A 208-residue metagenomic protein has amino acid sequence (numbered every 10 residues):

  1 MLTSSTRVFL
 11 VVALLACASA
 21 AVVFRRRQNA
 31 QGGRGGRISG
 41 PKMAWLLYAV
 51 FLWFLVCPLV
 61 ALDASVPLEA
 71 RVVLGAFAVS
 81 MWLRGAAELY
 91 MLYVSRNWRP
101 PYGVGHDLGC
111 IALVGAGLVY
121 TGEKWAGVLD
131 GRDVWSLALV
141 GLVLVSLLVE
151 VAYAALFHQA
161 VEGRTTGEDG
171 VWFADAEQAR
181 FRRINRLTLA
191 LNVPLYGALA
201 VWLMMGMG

Functional and structural regions predicted by a protein language model:
M1, G32-G35, Y93-R99, G170: Membrane-interface interhelical loops and short amphipathic "cap" helices that link adjacent transmembrane segments
S4-R26, K42-A64, R71-V94, P100-T166 (+1 more regions): Alpha-helical transmembrane segments and immediately adjacent membrane-interfacial amphipathic helices
G32-I38, T165-R180: Membrane-interfacial, low-structure loops and terminal tails that flank and connect transmembrane helices in multi-pass
